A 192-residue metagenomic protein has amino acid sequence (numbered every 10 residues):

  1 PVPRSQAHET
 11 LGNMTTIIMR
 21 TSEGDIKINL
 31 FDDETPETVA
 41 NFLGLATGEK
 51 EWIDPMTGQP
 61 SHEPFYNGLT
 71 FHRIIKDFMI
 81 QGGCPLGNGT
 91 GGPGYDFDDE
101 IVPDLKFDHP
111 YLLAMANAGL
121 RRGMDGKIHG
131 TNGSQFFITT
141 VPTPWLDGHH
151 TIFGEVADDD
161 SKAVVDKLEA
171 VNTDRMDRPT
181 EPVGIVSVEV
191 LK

Functional and structural regions predicted by a protein language model:
P1-K192: Cyclophilin-like peptidyl-prolyl cis-trans isomerases
